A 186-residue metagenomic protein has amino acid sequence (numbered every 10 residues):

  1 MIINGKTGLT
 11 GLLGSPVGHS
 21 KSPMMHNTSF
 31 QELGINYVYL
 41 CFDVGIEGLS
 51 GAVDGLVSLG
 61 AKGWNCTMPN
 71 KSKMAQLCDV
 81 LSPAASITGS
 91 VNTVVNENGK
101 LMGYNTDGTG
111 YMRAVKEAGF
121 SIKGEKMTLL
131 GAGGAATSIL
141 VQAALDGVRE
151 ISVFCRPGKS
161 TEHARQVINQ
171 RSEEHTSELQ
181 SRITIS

Functional and structural regions predicted by a protein language model:
I2-A118: Phosphate/diphosphate ligand-binding glycine-rich loop within oxidoreductases
L9, V38, K126, R149-S152: Residues at the starts of beta-strands that form the adenosine-phosphate
G14, G103-G108, F120-V148, C155-R156: Glycine-rich adenosine-cofactor-binding loop
K21-F30, G134, S138-I139, H163 (+1 more regions): Short, solvent-exposed amphipathic alpha-helices that sit in or adjacent to ligand/effector-binding or catalytic
G45, R113, Q170-E173, S177: Short gly/ser/thr-rich secondary-structure transition/capping motifs
N70-M74, A136, I183: Glycine-rich nucleotide phosphate-binding loop and flanking beta-alpha elements of Rossmann-like dinucleotide-binding
D146-R171: NAD(P)-binding Rossmann-fold cofactor-contacting core
E174-S186: Single conserved hydrophobic/aromatic residue that forms the stacking wall/gate of nucleotide- or nucleobase-binding
